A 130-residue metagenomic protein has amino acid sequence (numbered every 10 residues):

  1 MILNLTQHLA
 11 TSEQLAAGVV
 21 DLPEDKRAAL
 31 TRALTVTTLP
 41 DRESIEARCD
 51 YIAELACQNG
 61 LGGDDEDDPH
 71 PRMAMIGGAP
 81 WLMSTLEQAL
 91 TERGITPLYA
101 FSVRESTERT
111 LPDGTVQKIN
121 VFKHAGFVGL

Functional and structural regions predicted by a protein language model:
M1-P71, E92-L130: Long, low-complexity, Lys/Arg-enriched
H8-L9, M73-S84: Gly/Ser/Thr-rich loops at beta-strand to alpha-helix junctions that form or flank small-molecule/cofactor-binding
L82-R93: Short Gly/Thr/Asp-enriched flexible loops that form oxyanion-binding sites at enzyme active sites
